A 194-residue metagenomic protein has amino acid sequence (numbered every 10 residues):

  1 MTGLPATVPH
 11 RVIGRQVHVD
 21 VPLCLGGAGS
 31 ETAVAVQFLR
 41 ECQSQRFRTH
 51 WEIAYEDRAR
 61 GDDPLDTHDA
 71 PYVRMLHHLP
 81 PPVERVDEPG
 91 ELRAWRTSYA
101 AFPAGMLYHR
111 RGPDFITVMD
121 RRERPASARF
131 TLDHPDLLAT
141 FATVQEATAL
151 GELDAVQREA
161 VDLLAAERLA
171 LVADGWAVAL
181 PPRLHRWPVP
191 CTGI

Functional and structural regions predicted by a protein language model:
M1-V83, F130-I194: Long, charge-rich, low-complexity alpha-helical segments
G61-A128: Long, low-complexity, charged/polar intrinsically disordered regions in eukaryotic proteins
